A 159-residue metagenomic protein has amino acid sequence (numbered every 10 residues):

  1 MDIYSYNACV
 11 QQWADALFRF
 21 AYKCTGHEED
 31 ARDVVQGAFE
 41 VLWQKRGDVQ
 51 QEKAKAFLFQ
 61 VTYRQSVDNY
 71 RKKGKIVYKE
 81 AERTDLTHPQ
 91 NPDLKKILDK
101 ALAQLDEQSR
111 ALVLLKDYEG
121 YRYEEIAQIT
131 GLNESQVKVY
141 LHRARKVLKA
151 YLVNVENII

Functional and structural regions predicted by a protein language model:
M1-R19, R32, R110: A short, charge-rich alpha-helical start-of-domain segment used by transcription regulators
C9-E28, Q44-K45, L102: Amphipathic, Lys/Arg- and hydrophobic-enriched alpha-helical face
R19, D33-E40, Q44, E52-R64: Structural recognition of an alpha-helix C-terminal capping motif at a helix-to-coil junction
E29, E124, S135: Residues within helix-turn-helix
Q60-E80: Arg/Lys-rich amphipathic alpha helix in sigma70-family domain 2
I97-L105: Short amphipathic alpha-helical boundary/capping segments
L112-K116: A short pre-motif secondary-structure segment
T130-N154: DNA-recognition helix of helix-turn-helix
